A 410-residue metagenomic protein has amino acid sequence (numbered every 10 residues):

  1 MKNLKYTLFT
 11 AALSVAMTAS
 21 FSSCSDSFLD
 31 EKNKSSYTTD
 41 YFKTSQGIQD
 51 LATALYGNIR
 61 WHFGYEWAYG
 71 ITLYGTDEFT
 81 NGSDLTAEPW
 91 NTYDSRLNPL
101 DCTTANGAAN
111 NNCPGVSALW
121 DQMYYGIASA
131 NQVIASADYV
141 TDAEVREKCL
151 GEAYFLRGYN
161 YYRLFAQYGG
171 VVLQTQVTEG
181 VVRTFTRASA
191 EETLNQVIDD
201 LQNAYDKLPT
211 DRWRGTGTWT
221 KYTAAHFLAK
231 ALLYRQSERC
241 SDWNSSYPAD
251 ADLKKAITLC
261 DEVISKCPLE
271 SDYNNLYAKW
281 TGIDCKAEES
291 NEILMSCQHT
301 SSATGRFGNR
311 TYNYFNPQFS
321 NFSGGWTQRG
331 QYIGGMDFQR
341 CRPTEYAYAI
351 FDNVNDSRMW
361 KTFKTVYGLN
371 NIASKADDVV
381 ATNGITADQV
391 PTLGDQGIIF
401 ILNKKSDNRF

Functional and structural regions predicted by a protein language model:
K2-T10: Bacterial N-terminal signal peptides that target proteins for export
F9, L13-M17: Hydrophobic helical h-region of N-terminal Sec-dependent signal peptides in bacterial secretory/periplasmic proteins
F21-S23: C-terminal motif of bacterial Sec signal peptides marking the signal peptidase cleavage site
S25-T92, Q202, Y222, K230-K405: An aromatic- and glycine-enriched ligand-binding surface/loop that stacks and positions planar moieties
K34-Y37, T175-V182: Short linear capping/connector segments at secondary-structure termini
S45, Q49-T53, G57-F63, W67 (+4 more regions): Conserved, well-structured interaction surfaces
F165-A166, V172, R212, Y234-W243: Short coil/turn linking the two alpha-helices of tandem helical-hairpin repeats
